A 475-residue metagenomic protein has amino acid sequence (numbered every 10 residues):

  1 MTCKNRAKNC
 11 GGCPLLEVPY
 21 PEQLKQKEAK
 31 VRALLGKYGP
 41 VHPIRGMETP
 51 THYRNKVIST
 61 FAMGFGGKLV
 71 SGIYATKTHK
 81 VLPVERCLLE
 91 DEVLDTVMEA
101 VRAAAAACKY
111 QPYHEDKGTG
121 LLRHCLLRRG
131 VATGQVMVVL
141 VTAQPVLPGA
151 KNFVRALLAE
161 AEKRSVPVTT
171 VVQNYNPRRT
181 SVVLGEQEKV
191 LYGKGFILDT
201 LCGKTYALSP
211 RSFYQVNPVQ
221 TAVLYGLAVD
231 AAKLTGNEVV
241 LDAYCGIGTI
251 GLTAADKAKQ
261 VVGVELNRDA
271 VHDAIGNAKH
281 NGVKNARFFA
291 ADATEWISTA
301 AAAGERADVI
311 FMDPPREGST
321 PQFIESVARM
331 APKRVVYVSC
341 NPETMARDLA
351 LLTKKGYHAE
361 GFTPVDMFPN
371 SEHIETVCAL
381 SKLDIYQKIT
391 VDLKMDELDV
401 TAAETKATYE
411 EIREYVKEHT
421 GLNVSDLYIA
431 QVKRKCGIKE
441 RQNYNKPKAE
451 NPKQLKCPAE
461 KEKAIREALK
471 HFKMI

Functional and structural regions predicted by a protein language model:
M1-P19, I247: Local cysteine-cluster metal-coordination motifs and their immediate loop/turn environment, predominantly Fe-S cluster
G11-H114, L127, A132-T133, V146-L147: Extended interfacial segments that mediate partner engagement and assembly in macromolecular machines
P83, L127, G134-A143, T205-S209 (+1 more regions): Short, aliphatic-rich beta-strand segments
P148-T401, Y409-E410: Rossmann-like S-adenosyl-L-methionine
T408-T420, A430-C436: DNA-recognition alpha helix
E440-E450: Short Lys/Arg-enriched helix C-cap and helix-to-coil transition segments that create basic nucleic-acid-contact patches
Q454-I475: Phospho-regulated, low-complexity intrinsically disordered regions of nuclear gene-regulatory and chromatin-associated
